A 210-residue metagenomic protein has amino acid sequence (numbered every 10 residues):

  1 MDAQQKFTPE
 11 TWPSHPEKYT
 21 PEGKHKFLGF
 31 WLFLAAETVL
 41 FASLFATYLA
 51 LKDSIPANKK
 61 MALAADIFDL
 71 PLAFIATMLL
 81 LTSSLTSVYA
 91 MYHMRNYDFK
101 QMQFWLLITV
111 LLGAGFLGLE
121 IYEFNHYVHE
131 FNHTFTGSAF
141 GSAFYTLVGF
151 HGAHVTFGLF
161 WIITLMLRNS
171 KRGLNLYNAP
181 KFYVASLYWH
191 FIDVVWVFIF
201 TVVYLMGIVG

Functional and structural regions predicted by a protein language model:
M1-G210: ...captures the hydrophobic TM-helix bundle architecture rather than a specific catalytic motif, and can also fire on
